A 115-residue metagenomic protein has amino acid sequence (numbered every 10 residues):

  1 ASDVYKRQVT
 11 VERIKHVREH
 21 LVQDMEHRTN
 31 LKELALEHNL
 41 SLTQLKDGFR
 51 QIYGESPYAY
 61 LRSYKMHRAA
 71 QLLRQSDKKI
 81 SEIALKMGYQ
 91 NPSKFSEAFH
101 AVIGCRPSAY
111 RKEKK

Functional and structural regions predicted by a protein language model:
A1-Y5: Short, small-residue-biased leader/transition segments that mark boundaries at the very start of proteins
R7-T10, H38: Extended hydrophobic/aromatic segments used for targeting, binding, or gating
K15-E33, Q51-Q90, K112-K115: Terminal helix-turn-helix DNA-binding modules in bacterial transcription factors
E33-L40: Helix-turn-helix
S41-L42, Q90-N91: Short coil turns linking two alpha-helices in DNA-binding domains
Q44-L45, F49, K94-F95, F99: Short hydrophobic/aromatic patch on the recognition helix
Q75, S96-K115: …primarily DNA-binding HTH/wHTH and HhH modules…
